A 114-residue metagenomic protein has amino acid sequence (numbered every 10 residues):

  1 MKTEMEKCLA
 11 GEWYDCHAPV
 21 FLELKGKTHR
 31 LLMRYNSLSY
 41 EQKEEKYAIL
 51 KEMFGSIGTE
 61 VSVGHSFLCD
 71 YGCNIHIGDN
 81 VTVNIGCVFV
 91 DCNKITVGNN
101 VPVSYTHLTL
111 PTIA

Functional and structural regions predicted by a protein language model:
M1-E60: Terminal amphipathic alpha-helical/low-complexity segments used for targeting or macromolecular assembly
E4, C8, W13, T28 (+4 more regions): Functionally constrained cores in energy, signaling, and assembly domains
T59, G64-H65, D70-C73, G78-D79 (+3 more regions): Left-handed beta-helix
T106-T112: Conserved small/polar residues in nucleotide/adenosyl-binding loops
